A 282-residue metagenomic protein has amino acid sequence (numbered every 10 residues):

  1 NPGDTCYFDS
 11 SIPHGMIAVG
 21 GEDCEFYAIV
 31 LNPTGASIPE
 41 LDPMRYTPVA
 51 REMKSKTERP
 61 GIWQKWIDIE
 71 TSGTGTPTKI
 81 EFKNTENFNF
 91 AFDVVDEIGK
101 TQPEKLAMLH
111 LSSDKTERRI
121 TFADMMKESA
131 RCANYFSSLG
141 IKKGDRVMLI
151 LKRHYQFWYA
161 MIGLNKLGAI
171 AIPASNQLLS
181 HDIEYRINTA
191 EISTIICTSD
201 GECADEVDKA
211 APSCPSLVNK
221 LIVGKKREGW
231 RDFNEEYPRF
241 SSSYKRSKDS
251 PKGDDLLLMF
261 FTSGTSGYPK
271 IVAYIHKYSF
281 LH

Functional and structural regions predicted by a protein language model:
P2-D9: Short acidic-glycine-tyrosine-enriched beta hairpin
S10-A36: Ligand-binding loop in jelly-roll beta-barrel domains
M53-D68, N84-M108, K127: A short N-terminal helical cap/helix-turn-helix that marks the beginning of AMP-binding/adenylate-forming
K54-E58, S138, I162, K166-E235: Structural core segment of the AMP-binding/adenylate-forming
T71, V94-T121, K225-E228: AMP-dependent adenylate-forming
P103-L106, I222-R231, P238-F261, Y268: Conserved pre-ATP/AMP-binding loop-to-beta segment of ANL
E104-I162, L179-E184, E235-P238: Conserved AMP-binding/adenylate-forming core of the ANL superfamily
R118-A123, L257-L281: Conserved AMP-binding A3 loop
